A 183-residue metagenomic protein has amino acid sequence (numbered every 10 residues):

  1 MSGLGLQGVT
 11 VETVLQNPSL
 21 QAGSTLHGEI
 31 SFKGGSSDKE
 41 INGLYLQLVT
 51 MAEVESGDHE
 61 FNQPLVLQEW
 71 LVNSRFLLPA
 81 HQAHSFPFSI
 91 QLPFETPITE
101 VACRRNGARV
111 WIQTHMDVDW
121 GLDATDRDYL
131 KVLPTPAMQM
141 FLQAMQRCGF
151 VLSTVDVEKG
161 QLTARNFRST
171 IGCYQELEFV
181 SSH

Functional and structural regions predicted by a protein language model:
M1-H183: C-terminal beta-sandwich interaction modules and adjacent acidic, Ser/Thr/Pro/Gly-rich low-complexity tails used
